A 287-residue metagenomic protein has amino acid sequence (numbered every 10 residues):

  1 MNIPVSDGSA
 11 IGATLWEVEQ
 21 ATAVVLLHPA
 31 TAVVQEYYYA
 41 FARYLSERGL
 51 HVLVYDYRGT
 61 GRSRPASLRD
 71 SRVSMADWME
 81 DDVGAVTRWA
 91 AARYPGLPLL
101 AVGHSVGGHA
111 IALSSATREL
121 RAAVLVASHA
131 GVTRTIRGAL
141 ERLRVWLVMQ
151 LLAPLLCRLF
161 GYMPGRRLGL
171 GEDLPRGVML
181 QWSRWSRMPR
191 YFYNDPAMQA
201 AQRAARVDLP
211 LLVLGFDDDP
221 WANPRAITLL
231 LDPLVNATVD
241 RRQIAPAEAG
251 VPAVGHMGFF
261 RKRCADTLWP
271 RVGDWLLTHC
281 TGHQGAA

Functional and structural regions predicted by a protein language model:
M1-E17: N-terminal cap/lid segment of alpha/beta-hydrolase-fold proteins
T22, P29-V33: Active-site glycine-rich loops that stabilize anionic/oxyanionic intermediates across multiple enzyme folds
Q35-S67: Conserved alpha/beta-hydrolase
R72-R93: Alpha/beta-hydrolase active-site loop
V102-R190: Alpha/beta-hydrolase-fold enzymes
V207, V213-G215: Short beta-strand/loop motif that positions the catalytic acidic residue of the alpha/beta-hydrolase fold
A222-P233: Short alpha-helix in the alpha/beta-hydrolase fold that links the catalytic acid
D240, I244-A287: Catalytic active-site module of serine/aspartate enzymes centered on a nucleophile-bearing elbow/loop
